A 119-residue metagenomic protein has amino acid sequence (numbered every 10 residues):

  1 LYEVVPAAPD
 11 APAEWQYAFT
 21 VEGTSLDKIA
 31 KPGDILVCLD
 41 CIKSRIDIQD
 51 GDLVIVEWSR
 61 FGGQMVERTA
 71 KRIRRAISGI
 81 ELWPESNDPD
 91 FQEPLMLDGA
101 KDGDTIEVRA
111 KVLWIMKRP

Functional and structural regions predicted by a protein language model:
L1-P9: Sequence-specific dsDNA recognition surfaces
P9-P119: Acidic/glycine-rich C-terminal interaction modules and beta/coil loop segments that lie outside canonical DNA-binding
